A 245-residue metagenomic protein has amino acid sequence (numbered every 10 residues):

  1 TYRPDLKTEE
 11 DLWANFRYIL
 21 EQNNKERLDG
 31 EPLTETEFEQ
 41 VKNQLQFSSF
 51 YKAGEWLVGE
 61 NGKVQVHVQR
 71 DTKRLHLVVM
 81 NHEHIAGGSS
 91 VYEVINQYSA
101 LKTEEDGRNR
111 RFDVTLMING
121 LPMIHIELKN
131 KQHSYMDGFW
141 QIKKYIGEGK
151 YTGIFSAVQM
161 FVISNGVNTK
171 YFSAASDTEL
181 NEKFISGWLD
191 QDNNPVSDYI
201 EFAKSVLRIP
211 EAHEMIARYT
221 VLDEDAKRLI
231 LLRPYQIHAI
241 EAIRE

Functional and structural regions predicted by a protein language model:
T1-E245: ATP-dependent helicase/translocase motor core
